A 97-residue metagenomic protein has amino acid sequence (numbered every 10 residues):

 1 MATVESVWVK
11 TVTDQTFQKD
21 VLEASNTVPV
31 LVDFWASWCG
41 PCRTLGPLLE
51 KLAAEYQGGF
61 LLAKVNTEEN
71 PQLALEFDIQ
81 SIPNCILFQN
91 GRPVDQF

Functional and structural regions predicted by a protein language model:
M1-G59, P71-Q72, E76, I82-N84 (+1 more regions): Proteins that catalyze or organize thiol-disulfide redox chemistry and the adjacent proteostasis machinery handling
T67-E69: Conserved SAM/SAH-binding loop
